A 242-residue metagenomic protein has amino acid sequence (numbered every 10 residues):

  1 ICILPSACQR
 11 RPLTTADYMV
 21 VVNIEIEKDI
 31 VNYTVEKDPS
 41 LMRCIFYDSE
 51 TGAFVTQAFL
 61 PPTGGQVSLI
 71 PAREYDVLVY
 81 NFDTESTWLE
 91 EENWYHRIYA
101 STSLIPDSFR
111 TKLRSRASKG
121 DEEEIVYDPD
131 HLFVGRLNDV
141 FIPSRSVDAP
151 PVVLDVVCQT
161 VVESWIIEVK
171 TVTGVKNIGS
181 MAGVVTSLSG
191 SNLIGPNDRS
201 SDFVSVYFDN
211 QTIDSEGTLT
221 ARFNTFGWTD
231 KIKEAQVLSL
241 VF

Functional and structural regions predicted by a protein language model:
C2-I30: Bacterial Sec-dependent N-terminal signal peptides
T14-Y18, L69-R73, D148-P150, V157-V161 (+2 more regions): Solvent-exposed loop and beta-edge segments used for protein-protein assembly and interaction
A16-N23, M42, Y75, E163-W165: Short structural boundary motif marking the start of a folded domain
M19-E27, S164, E216-G227: Charged, amphipathic alpha-helical segments
I24-D38, E168-K176: Structural motif
M42-E92, I178-F242: Tryptophan-paired
T56-Q159: Short, low-hydrophobicity acidic/polar segments
V126-G217: A sequence/structural signal for flexible, mid-protein segments enriched in small/helix-disrupting residues
